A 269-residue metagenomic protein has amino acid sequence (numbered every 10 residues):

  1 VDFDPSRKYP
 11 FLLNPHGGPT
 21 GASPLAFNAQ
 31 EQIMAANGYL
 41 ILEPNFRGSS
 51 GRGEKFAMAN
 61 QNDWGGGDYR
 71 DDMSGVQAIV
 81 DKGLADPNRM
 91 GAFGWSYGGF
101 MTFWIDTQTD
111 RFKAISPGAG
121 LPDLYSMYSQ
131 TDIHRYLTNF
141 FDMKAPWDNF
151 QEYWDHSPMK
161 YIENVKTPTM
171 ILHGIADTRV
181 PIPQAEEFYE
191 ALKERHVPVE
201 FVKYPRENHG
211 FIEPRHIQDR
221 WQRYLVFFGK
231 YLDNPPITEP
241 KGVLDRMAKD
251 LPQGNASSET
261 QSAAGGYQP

Functional and structural regions predicted by a protein language model:
V1-K8, S157-M159: Short beta-strand-to-loop junctions in surface cap/lid or active-site-entrance loops
D2-F3, G21, T178: Short beta-strands and strand-coil junctions in structured, solvent-facing domains, enriched
S6-G17: Short beta-strand element of the alpha/beta-hydrolase
G17-G21, M34, I41: Serine-hydrolase catalytic-loop signature spanning alpha/beta hydrolases and amidase-signature enzymes
G21-F27: Sequence signature of WD/YWTD-type beta-propeller architectures
N28-N37, E43-P269: Active-site-proximal cap/loop segments of hydrolase catalytic domains
